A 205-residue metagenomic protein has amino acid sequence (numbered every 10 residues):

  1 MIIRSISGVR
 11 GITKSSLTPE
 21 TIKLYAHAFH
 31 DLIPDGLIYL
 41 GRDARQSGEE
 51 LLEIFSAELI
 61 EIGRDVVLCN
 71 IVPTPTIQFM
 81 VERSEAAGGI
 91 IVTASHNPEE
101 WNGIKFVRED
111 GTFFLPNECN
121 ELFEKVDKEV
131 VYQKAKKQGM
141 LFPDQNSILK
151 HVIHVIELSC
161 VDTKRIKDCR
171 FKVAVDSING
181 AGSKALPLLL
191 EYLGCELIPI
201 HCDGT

Functional and structural regions predicted by a protein language model:
M1-D65, L141-V173: An N-terminal, well-structured beta->alpha segment
R4-S5, L40, V66-N70, I91-V92 (+3 more regions): General beta-strand structural signal in soluble alpha/beta enzymes
I6-S16, E20, P75, M80 (+2 more regions): Surface-exposed loop/turn and secondary-structure junction residues enriched for glycine/proline
I12, N102-T205: Gly/Ser/Thr-enriched, mixed-charge loops and adjacent short helices that form phosphate/oxyanion-binding elements
E20-L24, I54, T76, R83 (+4 more regions): Alpha-helix termini
H30, G36-E109: Ferredoxin-reductase
